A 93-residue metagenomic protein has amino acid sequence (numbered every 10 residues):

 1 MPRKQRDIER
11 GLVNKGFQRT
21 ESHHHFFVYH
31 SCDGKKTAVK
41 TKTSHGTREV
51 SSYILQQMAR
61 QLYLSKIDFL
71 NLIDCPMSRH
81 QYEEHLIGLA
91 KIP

Functional and structural regions predicted by a protein language model:
M1-Q18: Amphipathic alpha-helical segments
R10, N14, R60, N71: Charged/polar, solvent-exposed surface patches and flexible loops
L12, S22-H24, L64, M77: Alpha-helical structural elements
R19-R60: A short, structured beta-strand/loop element
Q61-G88: C-terminal structural segments of small proteins and small subunits
A90-P93: Short acidic DE-rich linear segments
